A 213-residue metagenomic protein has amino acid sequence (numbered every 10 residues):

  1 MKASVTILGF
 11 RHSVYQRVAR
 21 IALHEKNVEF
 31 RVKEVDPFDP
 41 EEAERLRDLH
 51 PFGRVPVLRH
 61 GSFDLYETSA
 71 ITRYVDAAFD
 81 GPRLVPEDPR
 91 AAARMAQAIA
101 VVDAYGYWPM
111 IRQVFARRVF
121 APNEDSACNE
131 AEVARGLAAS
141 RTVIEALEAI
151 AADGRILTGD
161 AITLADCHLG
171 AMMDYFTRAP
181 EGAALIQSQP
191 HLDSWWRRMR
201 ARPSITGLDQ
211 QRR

Functional and structural regions predicted by a protein language model:
M1-A134, R155: GST-like domain detector, emphasizing the conserved glutathione-binding G-site in the N-terminal thioredoxin-like
D36, L164, R212: Short, solvent-exposed turn/loop segments enriched in Gly/Ser/Thr/Pro and often Arg
A93-A96, H168, D193, T206: Generic structural signal for individual residues within well-ordered alpha-helical segments across diverse proteins
A104-R198: GST-like fold's C-terminal all-alpha helical module
A179, T206-G207: Substrate-binding/catalytic groove segments of enzymes that remodel or degrade extracellular structural polymers
R202-P203: A late-sequence structural motif
G207-R213: Terminal-tail/helix-coil boundary detector
